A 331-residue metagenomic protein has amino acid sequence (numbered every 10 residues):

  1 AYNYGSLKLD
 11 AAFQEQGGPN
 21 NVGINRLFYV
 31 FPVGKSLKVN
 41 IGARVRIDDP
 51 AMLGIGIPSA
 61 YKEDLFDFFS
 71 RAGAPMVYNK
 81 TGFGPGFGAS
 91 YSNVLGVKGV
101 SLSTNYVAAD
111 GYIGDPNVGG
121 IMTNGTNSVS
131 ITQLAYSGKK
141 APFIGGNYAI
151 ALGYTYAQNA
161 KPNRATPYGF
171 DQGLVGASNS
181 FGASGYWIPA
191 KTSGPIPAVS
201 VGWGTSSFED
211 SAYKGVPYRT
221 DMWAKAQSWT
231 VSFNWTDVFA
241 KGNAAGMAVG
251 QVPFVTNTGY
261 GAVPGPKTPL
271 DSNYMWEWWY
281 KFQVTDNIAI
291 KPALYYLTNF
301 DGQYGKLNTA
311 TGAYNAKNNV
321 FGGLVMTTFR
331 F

Functional and structural regions predicted by a protein language model:
A1-G111, L134-K139, T230-N257: Outer membrane beta-barrel
G17-P19, V77-N79, G119-T126, A165-S178 (+3 more regions): Replace "Gram-negative outer membrane beta-barrel proteins" with "bacterial and organellar outer membrane beta-barrel
L27, F87, T132-L134, A183-G185 (+4 more regions): Membrane-embedded beta-strands of outer-membrane beta-barrel proteins, especially the hydrophobic/small aromatic
S36-V39, L95-T104, K140-L152, A160 (+4 more regions): Repeated loop/turn-to-beta-strand initiation elements of outer-membrane beta-barrel proteins
A43-I47, Y106-D110, Y154-A160, W203-E209 (+4 more regions): Transmembrane beta-strands of outer-membrane beta-barrel pores
P50-L53, I113-D115, K161-N163, D210-A212 (+2 more regions): Outer-membrane beta-barrel proteins
N105-K191, T205-E209: Membrane-embedded translocation segments of transport machinery
N318-F331: Outer-membrane beta-barrel "beta-signal"
